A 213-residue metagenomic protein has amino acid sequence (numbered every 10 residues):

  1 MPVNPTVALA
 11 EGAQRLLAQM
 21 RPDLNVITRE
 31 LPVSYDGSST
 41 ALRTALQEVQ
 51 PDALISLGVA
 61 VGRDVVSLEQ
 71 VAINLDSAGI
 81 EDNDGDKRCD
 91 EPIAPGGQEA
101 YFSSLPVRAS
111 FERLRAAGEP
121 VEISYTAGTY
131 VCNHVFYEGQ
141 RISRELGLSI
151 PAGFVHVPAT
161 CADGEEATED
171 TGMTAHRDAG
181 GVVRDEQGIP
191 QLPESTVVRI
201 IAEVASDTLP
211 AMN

Functional and structural regions predicted by a protein language model:
M1-A127, Q140-S149, G181-V182, Q187-N213: N-terminal catalytic or cofactor-binding beta/alpha core of small enzyme domains
T129, Q140-R141, P158-D163: Short Gly/Pro-enriched loop/turn and capping motifs at secondary-structure junctions
C132, F136-E138: Active-site glycine-rich loop that binds ribose-phosphate moieties when present
A152-D170, H176: An accessory alpha-helical subdomain
